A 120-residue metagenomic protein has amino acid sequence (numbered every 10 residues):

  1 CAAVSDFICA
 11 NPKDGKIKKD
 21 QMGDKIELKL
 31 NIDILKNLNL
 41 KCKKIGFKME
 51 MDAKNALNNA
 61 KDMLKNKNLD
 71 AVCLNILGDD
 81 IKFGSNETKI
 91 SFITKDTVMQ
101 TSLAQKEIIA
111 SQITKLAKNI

Functional and structural regions predicted by a protein language model:
C1-I81, S91: Glycine-rich phosphate/dinucleotide-binding loop and adjoining beta-alpha-beta core of small-molecule
I76-I120: Small-residue (G/A/S/T)-rich helix-start motifs and N-terminal tracts that mark the onset
